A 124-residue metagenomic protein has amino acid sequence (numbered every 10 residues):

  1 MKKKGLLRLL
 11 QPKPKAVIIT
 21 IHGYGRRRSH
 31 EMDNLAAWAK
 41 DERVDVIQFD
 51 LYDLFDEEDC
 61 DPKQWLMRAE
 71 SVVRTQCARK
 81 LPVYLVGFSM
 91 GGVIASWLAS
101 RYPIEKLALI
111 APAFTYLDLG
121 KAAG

Functional and structural regions predicted by a protein language model:
K2-L54: Short, surface-exposed "cap/lid" segments of acyl-processing enzymes
D33, L119-A122: Short aromatic-enriched loop/helix-cap "lid" or pocket-rim segments at secondary-structure transitions that line
Y52-R79: Catalytic nucleophile-loop/oxyanion-hole region of alpha/beta-hydrolase and closely related hydrolase-like folds
G87-A95: Gly/Ala-rich beta-loop-alpha elbow adjacent to hydrolase catalytic centers
W97-R101: Active-site signature of alpha/beta-hydrolase-fold catalytic machinery across serine- and Asp/Cys-nucleophile hydrolases
L109-L119: Active-site nucleophile loop of the alpha/beta-hydrolase fold
